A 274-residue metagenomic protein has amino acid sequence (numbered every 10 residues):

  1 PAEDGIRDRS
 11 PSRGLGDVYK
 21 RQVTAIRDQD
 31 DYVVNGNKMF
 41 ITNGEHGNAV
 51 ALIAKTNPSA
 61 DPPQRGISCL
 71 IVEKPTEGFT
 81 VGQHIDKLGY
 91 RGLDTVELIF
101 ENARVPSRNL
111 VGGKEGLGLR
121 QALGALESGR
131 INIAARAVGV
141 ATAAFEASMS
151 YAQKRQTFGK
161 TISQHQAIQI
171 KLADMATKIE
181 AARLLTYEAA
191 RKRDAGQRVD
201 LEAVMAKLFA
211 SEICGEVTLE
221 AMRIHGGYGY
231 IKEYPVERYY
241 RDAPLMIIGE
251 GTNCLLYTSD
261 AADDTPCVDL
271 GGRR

Functional and structural regions predicted by a protein language model:
P1-D8, G14-Q22, Y257-A262: Conserved small/polar residues in nucleotide/adenosyl-binding loops
G16-D17, F40-N43, S59-D61, K87-D94: Short Gly/Pro-enriched turn/cap motifs at secondary-structure boundaries
K20, R27-V33, E97-I99, G113-G116 (+1 more regions): Alpha-helical interface subdomain recognition
T24, D31, A49-I53, C69-I71 (+2 more regions): Conserved hydrophobic/aromatic beta-strand scaffold that supports enzyme active sites
D31, N35-T80: A short core secondary-structure module
E77-N102: Flexible, small-/acidic-enriched active-site or ligand-binding loops
N102-R120: Long, acidic (Asp/Glu-rich), low-complexity accessory segments flanking structured domains
D260-L270: A short, hydrophobic C-terminal helix/tail in secreted or cell-surface proteins
